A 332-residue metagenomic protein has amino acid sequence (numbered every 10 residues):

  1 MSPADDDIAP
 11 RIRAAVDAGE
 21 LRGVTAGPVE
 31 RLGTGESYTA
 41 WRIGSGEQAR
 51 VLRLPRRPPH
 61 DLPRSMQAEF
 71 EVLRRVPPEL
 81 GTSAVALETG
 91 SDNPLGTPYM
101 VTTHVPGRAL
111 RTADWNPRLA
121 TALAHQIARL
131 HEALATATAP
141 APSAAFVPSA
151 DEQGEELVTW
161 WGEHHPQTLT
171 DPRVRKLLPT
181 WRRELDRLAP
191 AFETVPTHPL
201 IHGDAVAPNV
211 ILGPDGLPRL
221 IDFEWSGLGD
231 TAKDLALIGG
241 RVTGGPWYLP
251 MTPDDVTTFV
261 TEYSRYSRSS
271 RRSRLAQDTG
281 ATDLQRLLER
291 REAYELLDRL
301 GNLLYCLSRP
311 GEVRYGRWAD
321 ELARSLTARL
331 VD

Functional and structural regions predicted by a protein language model:
M1-D7, S270-S273: Actinobacteria-biased recognition of intrinsically disordered, low-complexity terminal regions
D5-T25, E132-G203: An alpha-helical support segment within catalytic cores of ATP-dependent transferases
E30-G44, V51-L52, D186-K233: Active-site acidic catalytic loop and adjacent metal/ATP-binding pocket of ATP-dependent phosphoryl transfer enzymes
E30-V147: ATP-binding pocket architecture of kinase catalytic cores
R56-P58, Y99-W115, A135-T136, W160-T168 (+1 more regions): A glycine-centered beta->alpha junction motif in the catalytic cores of kinase/phosphotransferase enzymes
L235-D278, E295-G311: Active-site activation/catalytic loop segments of kinase-like enzymes and analogous catalytic loops in related
T279-Y294: All-alpha amphipathic helical-bundle segments outside canonical DNA-binding/catalytic cores that form hydrophobic
G301-D332: Helical subdomain adjoining the active site within ATP-dependent kinase catalytic cores
